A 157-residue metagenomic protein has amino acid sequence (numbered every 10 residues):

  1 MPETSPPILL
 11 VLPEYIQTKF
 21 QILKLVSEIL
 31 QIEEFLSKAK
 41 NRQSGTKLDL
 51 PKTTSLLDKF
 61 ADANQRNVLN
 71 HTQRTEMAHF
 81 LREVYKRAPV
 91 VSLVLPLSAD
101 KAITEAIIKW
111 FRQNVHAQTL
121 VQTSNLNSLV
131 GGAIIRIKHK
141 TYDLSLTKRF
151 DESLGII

Functional and structural regions predicted by a protein language model:
M1-V130, I134, K140-I157: Elongated, mostly alpha-helical coiled-coil "stalk/stator" tethers of large membrane protein machines
